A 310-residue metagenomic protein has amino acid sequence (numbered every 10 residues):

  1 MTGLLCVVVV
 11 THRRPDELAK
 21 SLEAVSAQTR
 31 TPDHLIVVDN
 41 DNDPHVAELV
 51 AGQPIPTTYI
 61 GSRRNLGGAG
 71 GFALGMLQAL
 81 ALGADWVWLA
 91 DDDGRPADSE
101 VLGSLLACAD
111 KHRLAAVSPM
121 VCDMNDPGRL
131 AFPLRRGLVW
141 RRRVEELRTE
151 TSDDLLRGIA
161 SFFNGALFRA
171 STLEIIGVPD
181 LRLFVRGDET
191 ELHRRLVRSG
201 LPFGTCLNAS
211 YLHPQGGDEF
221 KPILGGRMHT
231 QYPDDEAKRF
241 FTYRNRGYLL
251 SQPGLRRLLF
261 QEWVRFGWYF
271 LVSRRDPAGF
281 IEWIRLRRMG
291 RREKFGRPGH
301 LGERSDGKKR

Functional and structural regions predicted by a protein language model:
E23-P32: Short, acidic, metal-binding catalytic loop of nucleotide-sugar glycosyltransferases
V37-E48, R64, G94-R95: A conserved acidic beta->alpha catalytic loop
S62-L82: Glycine-rich, basic loop-to-helix element that forms the pyrophosphate-binding segment of sugar-nucleotide handling
A84-D93: Short beta-strand-to-loop acidic/aromatic patch adjacent to the donor-nucleotide binding site
S99-F132: Conserved donor NDP-sugar-binding/catalytic core segment of glycosyltransferases
R148-F168: A recurrent flexible, glycine/aromatic-enriched loop bordering the glycosyltransferase active site that acts as
A166, T172-G177, R182-A209: A short, conserved alpha-helix in the catalytic core of glycosyltransferases
L250-R310: Non-catalytic, C-terminal membrane-associated alpha-helical segments of glycosyltransferases
